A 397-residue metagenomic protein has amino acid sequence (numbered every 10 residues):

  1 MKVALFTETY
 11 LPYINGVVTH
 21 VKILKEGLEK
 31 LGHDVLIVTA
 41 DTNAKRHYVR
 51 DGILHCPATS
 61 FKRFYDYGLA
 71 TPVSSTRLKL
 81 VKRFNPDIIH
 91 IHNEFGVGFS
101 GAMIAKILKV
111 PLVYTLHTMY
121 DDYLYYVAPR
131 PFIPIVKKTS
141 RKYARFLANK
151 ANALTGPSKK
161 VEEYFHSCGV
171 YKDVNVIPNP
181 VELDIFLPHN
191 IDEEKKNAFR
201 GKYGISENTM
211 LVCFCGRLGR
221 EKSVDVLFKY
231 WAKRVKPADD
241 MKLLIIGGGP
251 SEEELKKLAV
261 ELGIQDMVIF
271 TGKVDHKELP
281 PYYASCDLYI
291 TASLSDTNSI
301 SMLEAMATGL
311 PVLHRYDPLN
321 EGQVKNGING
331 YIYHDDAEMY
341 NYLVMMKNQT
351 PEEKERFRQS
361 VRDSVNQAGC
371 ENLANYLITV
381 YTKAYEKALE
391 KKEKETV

Functional and structural regions predicted by a protein language model:
M1-K45, V49-H55, T382, L389 (+1 more regions): N-terminal subdomain of nucleotide-sugar transferases
D41, K160, P180: Carbohydrate-associated surface elements
A148, K273-V274, P281-C286: Short alpha-helical donor nucleotide-sugar binding micro-motif in glycosyltransferases
S206-W231: Conserved donor-binding/catalytic core segment of Leloir-type glycosyltransferases
E253-V274: Nucleotide-activated donor-binding/catalytic signature segment of Leloir-type glycosyltransferases, i.e., the conserved
L294: Aromatic "clamp/platform" in nucleotide-sugar-dependent glycosyltransferases that forms part of the donor/acceptor
P311-H314: Short hydrophobic beta-strand element within catalytic cores of glycosyltransferases and related nucleotide-activated
N326-G327, Y331-A337, M345-P351: Conserved acidic donor-binding segment of nucleotide-sugar-dependent glycosyltransferases
